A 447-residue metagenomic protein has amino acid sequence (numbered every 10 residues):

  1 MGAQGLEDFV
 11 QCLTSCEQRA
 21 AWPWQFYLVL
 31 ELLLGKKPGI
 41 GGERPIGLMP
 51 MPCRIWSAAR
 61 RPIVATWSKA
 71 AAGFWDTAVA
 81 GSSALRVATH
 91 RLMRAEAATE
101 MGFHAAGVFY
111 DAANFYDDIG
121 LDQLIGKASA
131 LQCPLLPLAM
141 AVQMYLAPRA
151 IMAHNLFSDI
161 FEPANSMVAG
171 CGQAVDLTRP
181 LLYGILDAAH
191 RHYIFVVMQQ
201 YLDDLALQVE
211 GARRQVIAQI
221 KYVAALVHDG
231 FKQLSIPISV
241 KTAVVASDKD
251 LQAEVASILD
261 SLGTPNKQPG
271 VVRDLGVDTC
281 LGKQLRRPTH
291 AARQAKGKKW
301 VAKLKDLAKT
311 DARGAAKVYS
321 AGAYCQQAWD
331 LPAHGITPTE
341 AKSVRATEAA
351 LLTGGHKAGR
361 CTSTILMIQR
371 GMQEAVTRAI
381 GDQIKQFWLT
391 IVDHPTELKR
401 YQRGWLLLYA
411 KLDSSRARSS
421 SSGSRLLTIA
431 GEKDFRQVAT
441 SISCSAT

Functional and structural regions predicted by a protein language model:
M1, R44-G47, F109-D111, G170 (+5 more regions): Short, conserved catalytic/metal-binding micro-motifs enriched in Asp/Glu and His
M1-D176, P180, V209-E210: Conserved pre-catalytic core of RNA-dependent polymerases
A20-W22, I40, L48-P52, G172 (+4 more regions): Structural motif
W24-V29, Q200-D204, I238-A243: Short Gly/Ser/Thr- and Asp/Glu-enriched loop/turn motifs at secondary-structure junctions
N114-Q132, L205-K232, K283: Catalytic palm subdomain of template-directed nucleic-acid polymerases, centered on the conserved carboxylate motif
H192-Q199, S261-G335: Basic, alpha-helical interaction scaffolds
I236-G270: Short, conserved micro-motifs composed of acidic
S320, E340-T447: Extended C-terminal regions of large enzymes
